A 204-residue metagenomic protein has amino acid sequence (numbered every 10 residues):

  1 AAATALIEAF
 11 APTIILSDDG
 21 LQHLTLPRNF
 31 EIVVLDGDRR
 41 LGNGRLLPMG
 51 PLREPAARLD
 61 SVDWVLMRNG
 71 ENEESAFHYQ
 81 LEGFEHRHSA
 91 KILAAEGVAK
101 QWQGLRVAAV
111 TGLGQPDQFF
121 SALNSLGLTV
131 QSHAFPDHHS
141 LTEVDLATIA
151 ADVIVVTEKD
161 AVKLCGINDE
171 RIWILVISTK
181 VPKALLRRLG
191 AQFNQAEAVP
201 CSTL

Functional and structural regions predicted by a protein language model:
A1-E73, G83: Phosphate/Mg2+-binding loops and adjacent switch elements in nucleotide/diphosphate-handling enzyme cores
A2, L141-D145, L185: Short acidic active-site motifs
I7-F10, E143-A151, V155: Conserved motor-coupling elements within RecA-like helicase/translocase cores
L26-P27, A56-S61, Q101-Q103, A147-I149 (+1 more regions): Short, conserved loop/helix-junction motifs that constitute active-site signature segments in enzyme catalytic cores
N29-I32, E73-L81, G127-Q131, D169-V176: Active-site regions of enzymes building and remodeling cell-envelope glycoconjugates
D38, W64-N72, A76-F84, V110-Q115 (+3 more regions): G-domain G4 guanine-recognition motif of GTPases
G83-E85, A90-K91, G97-D137, E143 (+6 more regions): Redox- and metal-dependent alpha/beta enzyme cores, enriched for Fe-S-associated oxidoreductases and cofactor-handling
T148-V153, K159-L204: Generic C-terminus detector
